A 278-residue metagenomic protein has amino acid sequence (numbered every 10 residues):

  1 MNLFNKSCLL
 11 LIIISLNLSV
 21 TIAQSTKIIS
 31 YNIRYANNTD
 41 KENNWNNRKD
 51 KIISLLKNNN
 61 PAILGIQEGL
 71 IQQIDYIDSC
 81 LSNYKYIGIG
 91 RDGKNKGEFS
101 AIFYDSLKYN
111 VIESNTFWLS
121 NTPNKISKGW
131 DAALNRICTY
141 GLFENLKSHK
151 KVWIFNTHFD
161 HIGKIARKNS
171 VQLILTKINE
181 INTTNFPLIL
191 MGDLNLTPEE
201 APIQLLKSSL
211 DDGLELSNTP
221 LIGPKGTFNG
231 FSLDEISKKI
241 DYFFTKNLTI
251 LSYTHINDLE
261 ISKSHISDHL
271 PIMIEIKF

Functional and structural regions predicted by a protein language model:
N2-L9, L18-C80, R91-E98, Q172 (+2 more regions): N-terminal, active-site-proximal structural segment of metallo-dependent hydrolase catalytic domains
T26, Y84-K85, Y109, V152 (+3 more regions): A structural micro-motif
T26-I33, I52-I77, F103, G141 (+5 more regions): Active-site beta-strand/loop signature of hydrolases that rely on acidic residues for catalysis
S30-D50, L119-A133, D160, K225-D234: Acidic/histidine-rich helix-loop elements that form or flank divalent-metal/phosphate-binding sites at the catalytic
I33-A36, L70-Q73, R91-N95, K108-Y109 (+6 more regions): Solvent-exposed loop/turn segments at secondary-structure junctions within structured extracellular/periplasmic domains
K41, I77, Y84, I165-R167 (+1 more regions): Short, well-ordered secondary-structure micro-motifs
I63-F155, H255-I256: Structured beta-strand-rich core segments of catalytic domains in phosphoester-bond hydrolases
I165, N169, T176-L188, L196-F278: Metal-dependent phosphoester-hydrolase catalytic domains
